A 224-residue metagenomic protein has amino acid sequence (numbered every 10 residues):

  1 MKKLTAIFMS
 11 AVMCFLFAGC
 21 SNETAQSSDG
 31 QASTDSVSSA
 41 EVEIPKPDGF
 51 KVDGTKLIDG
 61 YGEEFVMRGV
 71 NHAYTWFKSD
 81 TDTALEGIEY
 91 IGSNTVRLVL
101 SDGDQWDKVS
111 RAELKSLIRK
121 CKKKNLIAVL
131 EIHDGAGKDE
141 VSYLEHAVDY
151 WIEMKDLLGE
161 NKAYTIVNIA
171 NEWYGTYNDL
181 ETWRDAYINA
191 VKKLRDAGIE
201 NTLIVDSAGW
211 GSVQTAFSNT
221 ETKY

Functional and structural regions predicted by a protein language model:
M1-F8: Positively charged n-region of N-terminal signal peptides that target proteins for export
L16-G19: C-terminal motif of bacterial Sec signal peptides marking the signal peptidase cleavage site
S21-E23: Bacterial signal peptide processing site
Q31-T95: N-terminal carbohydrate-binding accessory modules
G49, K78, V148-I152, D156-I166 (+1 more regions): Extracellular glycoside hydrolase catalytic/binding regions
Y61, T83-G92, K115-K124, M154-K162 (+1 more regions): Acidic (Asp/Glu)-rich catalytic clusters
G62, M67-G69, T95-R97, I127-V129 (+2 more regions): Structural preference for beta-strand elements that scaffold enzyme active sites
D80-G137, L144-D149, I188, K192-G198: Aromatic-lined substrate-binding rim segments of carbohydrate-active enzymes
